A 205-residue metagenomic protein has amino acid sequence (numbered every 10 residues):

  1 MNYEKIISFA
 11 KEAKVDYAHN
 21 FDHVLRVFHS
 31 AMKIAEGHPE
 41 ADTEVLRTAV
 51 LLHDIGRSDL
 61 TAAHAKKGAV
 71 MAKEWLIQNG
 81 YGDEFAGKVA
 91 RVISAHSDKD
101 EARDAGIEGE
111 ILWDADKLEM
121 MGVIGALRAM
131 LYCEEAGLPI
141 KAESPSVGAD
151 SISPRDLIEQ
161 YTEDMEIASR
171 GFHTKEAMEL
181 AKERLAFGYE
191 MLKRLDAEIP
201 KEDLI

Functional and structural regions predicted by a protein language model:
M1-F9, E44: Short alpha-helical hairpin
E12-P39, L52, Y81, E101-I205: Divalent metal-dependent phosphate-bond-processing catalytic cores, especially two-metal-ion Mg2+/Mn2+ enzymes that act
Y17, S58-A62, N79: Short gly/ser-rich anion-binding loops that grip negatively charged ligand groups
V27, H64-Q78: An active-site-proximal "capping" alpha-helix that borders the catalytic cofactor pocket
D42-L60, H64, G68, V89-D98: His-Asp-centered metal-binding catalytic motifs of divalent-metal-dependent phosphohydrolases/nucleases
A72-E108: Hydrophobic, well-structured mid-protein blocks that either form specific transmembrane helices
